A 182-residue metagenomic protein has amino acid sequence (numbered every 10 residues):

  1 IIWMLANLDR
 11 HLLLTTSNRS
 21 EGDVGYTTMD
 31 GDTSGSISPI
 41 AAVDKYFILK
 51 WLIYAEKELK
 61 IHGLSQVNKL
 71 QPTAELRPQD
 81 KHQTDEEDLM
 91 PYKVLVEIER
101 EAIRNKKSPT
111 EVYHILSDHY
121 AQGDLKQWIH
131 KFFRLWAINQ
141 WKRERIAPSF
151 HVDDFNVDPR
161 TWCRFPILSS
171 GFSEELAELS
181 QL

Functional and structural regions predicted by a protein language model:
I1-L182: ATP/NTP-dependent adenylation/nucleotidyl-transfer catalytic domains that generate, transfer, or process NMP-activated
